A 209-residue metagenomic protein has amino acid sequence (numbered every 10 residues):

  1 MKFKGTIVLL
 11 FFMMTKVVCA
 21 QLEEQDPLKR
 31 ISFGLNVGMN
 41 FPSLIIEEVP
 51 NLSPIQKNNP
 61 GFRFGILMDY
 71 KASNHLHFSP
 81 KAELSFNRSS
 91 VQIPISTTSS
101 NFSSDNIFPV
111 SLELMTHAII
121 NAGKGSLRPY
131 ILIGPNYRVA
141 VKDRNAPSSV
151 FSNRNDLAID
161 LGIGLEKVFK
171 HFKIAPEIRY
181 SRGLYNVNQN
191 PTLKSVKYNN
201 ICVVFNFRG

Functional and structural regions predicted by a protein language model:
M1-K29: Cleavable N-terminal export/targeting peptides
A20-R63, R208: Short glycine/proline- and aromatic-enriched beta-strand/turn motifs that initiate or cap beta-hairpins
P27-I31, M39-F41, I45, L67-R144: Gram-negative (and chloroplast) outer-membrane scaffold detector with strong preference for beta-barrel transmembrane
K29-I31, N58-F62, F108-L112, L127 (+2 more regions): Residues that define the transmembrane beta-barrel architecture of outer-membrane proteins
P50-P54, S99-D105, N145-F151, V187-L193: Extracellular loop and loop/strand-boundary signature of outer-membrane beta-barrel proteins
F64-I66, L114-T116, I131, L161-I163 (+2 more regions): Membrane-embedded beta-strands of outer-membrane beta-barrel proteins, especially the hydrophobic/small aromatic
I119, S195-G209: Outer-membrane beta-barrel "beta-signal"
G125-K170, I174: A charged, solvent-exposed segment within the mature domains of Sec-exported extracytoplasmic proteins
